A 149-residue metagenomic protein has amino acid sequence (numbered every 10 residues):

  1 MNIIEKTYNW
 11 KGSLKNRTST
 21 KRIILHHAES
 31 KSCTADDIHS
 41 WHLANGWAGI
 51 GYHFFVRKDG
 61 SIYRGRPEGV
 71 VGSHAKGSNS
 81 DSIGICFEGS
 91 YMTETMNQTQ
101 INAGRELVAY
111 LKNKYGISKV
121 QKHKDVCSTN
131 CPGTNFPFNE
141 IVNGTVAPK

Functional and structural regions predicted by a protein language model:
M1-I23, I62, D81, F87-K149: Basic/polar, cationic surfaces and motifs that engage anionic cell-wall and phosphate/carboxylate ligands
N2-E68: Short, conserved "active-site rim" segments that organize catalytic pockets and cofactor/ligand binding
A28-A35, S78, E94-I101: Solvent-exposed, acidic/flexible segments
E68-G84: Short, surface-exposed glycine/acidic/tryptophan-bearing loops
